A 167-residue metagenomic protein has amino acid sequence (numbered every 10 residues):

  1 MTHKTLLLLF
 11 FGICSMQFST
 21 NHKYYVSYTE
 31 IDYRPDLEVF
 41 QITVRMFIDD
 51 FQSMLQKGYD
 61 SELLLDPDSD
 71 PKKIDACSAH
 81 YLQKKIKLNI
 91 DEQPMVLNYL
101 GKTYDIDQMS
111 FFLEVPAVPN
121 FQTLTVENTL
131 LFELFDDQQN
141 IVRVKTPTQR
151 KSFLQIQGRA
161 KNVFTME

Functional and structural regions predicted by a protein language model:
K4, F11-H22: Bacterial Sec-dependent signal peptides at the C-terminal "C-region" and cleavage site
N21-E167: N-terminal soluble domains immediately following signal/targeting peptides that reside in extracytoplasmic
